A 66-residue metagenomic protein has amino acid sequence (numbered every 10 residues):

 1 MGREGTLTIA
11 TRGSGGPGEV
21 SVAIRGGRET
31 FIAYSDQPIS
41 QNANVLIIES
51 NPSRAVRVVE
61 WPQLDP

Functional and structural regions predicted by a protein language model:
M1-P66: Terminal membrane-proximal soluble interaction domains of membrane-associated proteins
